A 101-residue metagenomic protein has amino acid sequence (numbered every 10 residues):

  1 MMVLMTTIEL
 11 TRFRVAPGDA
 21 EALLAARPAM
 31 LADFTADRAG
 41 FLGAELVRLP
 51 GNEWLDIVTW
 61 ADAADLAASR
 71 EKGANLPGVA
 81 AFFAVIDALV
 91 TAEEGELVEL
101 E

Functional and structural regions predicted by a protein language model:
M1-L4: Short, Lys/Arg-enriched N-terminal segments with co-localized hydrophobic residues within the first ~10-30 amino acids
T6-R14, G43-K72: Short, well-ordered beta-strand segments in beta-rich or mixed alpha/beta enzyme and ligand-binding folds
R14-A25: Short, surface-exposed ligand-recognition loops at beta-strand->loop->(often short) alpha-helix junctions that present
A29, D33-L42, T59-E93: An amphipathic, aromatic/His-enriched active-site/gating alpha helix that lines ligand/cofactor pockets
R48, E93-E94: Structural signal for conserved beta-strand scaffold positions within catalytic alpha/beta enzyme cores
E96-E101: Short, low-order "capping/linker" segments at domain edges
